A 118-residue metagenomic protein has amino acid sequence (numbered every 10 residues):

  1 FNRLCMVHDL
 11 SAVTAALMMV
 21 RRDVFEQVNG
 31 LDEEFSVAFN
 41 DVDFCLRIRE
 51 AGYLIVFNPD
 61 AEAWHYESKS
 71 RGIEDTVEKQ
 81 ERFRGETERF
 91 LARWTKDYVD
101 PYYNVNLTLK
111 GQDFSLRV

Functional and structural regions predicted by a protein language model:
F1-L10, T14, M19, I55 (+1 more regions): C-terminal, non-catalytic tails of nucleotide-sugar-dependent glycosyltransferases
N2-N29, E34-W64: A short, conserved alpha-helix in the catalytic core of glycosyltransferases
P59, E67, W94: Residues at the C-termini of beta-strands that transition into short coil/loop
W64-S70: Short acidic (Asp/Glu) and glycine-rich catalytic loops that position anionic groups and cofactors
